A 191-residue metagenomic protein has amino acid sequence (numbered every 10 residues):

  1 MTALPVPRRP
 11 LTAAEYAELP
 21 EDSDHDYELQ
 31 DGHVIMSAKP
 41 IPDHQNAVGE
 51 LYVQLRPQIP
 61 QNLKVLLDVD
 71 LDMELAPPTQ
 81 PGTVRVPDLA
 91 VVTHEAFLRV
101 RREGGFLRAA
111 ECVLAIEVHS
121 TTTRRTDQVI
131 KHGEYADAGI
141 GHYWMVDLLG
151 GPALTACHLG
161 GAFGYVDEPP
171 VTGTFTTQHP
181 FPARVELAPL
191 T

Functional and structural regions predicted by a protein language model:
M1-T191: Gly/Pro/Ser/Thr-rich low-complexity, intrinsically disordered segments predominantly at protein N-termini
